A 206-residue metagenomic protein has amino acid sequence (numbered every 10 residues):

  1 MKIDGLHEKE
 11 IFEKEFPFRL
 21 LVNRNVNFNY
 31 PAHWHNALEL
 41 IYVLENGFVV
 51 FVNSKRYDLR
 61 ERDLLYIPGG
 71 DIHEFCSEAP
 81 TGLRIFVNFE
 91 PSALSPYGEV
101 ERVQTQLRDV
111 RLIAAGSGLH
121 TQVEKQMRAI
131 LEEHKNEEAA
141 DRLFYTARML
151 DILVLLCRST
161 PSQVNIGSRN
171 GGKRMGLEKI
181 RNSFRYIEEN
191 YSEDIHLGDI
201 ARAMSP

Functional and structural regions predicted by a protein language model:
M1-L64, E78-A79, E99-E101, Q106 (+1 more regions): Generic protein-terminus/edge-of-domain signal
G70-L94: Ligand-binding loop in jelly-roll beta-barrel domains
E90-E99, H120: Helical hydrophobic small-molecule/effector-binding pocket
R108-H120, H134-Y145, L150-M204: Short, Lys/Arg-enriched, Trp-marked, Pro/Gly-tolerant hinge/linker segments that flank
E124-L131: Short, Lys/Arg-enriched alpha-helical recognition elements, typified by the DNA-recognition helix
